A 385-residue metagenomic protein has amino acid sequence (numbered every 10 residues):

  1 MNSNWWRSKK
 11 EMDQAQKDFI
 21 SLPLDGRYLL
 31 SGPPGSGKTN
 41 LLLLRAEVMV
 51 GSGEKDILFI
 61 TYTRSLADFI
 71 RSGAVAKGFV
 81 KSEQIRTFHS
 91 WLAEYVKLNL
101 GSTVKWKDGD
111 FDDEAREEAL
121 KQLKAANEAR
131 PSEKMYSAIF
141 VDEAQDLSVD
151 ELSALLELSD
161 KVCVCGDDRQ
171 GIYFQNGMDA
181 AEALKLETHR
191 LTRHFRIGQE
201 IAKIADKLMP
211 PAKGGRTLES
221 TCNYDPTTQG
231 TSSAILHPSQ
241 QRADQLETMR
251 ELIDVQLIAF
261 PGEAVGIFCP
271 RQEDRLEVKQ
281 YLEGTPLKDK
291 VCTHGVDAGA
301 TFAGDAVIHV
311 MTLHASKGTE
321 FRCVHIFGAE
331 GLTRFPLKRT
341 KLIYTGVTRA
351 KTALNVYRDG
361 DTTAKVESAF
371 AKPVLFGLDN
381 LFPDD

Functional and structural regions predicted by a protein language model:
M1-N2, T87, S102, K107-D112 (+2 more regions): Acidic, low-complexity intrinsically disordered regions
N2-S8: Long, solvent-exposed N-terminal ectodomains/accessory regions that are displayed to the extracellular/lumenal milieu
S8-V96, K134, A138, Q145-K365 (+1 more regions): Conserved helicase motor core of SF1/SF2 NTP-dependent helicases
L92-E118: Conserved P-loop NTPase mechanochemical-coupling segment
K107-A115, K121, Q241-D244, F335: Alpha-helix capping and helix-coil boundary motifs
D110-S137: Mid-core helix/loop region of P-loop NTP-binding domains shared across ATPases and GTPases
